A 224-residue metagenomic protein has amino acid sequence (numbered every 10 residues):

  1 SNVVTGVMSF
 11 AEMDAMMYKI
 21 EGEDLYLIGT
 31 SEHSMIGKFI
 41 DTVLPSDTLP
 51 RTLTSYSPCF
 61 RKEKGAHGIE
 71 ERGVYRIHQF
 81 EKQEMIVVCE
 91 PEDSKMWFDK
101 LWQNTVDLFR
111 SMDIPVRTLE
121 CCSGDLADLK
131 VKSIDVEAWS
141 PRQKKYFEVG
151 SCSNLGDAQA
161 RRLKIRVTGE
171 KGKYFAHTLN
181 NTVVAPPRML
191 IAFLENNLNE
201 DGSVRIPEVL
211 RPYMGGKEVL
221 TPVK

Functional and structural regions predicted by a protein language model:
S1-K224: TRNA-recognition modules of translation machinery and tRNA-sensing kinases, especially anticodon-binding
